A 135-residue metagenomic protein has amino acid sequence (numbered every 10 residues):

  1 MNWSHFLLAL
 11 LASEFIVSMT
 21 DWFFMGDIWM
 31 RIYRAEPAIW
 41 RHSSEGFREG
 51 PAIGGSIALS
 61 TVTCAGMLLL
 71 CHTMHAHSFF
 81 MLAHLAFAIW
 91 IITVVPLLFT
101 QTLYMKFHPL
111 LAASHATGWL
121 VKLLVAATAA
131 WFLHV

Functional and structural regions predicted by a protein language model:
M1-V135: Juxtamembrane/disordered regions of integral membrane proteins
